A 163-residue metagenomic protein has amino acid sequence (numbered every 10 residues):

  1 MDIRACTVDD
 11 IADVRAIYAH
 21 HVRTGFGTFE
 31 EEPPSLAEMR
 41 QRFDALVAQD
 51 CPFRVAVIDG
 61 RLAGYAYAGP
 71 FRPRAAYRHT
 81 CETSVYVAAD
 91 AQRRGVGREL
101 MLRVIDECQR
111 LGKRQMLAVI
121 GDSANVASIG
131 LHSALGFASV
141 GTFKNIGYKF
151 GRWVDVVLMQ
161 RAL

Functional and structural regions predicted by a protein language model:
M1, R61-Y65, V154: Glycine-rich phosphate/pyrophosphate-binding loop shared by adenosine-nucleotide-utilizing enzymes
D2-V14: A short beta-loop-alpha structural element at the N-terminal edge of CoA-dependent acyl/N-acetyltransferase catalytic
R15, A19-F43: Conserved GNAT-fold acetyl-CoA-binding loop/helix
P33-D90, M101-L102, E107, A162-L163: Acetyl-CoA-dependent GNAT
Y67-P70, V119-I120, I129, S133 (+1 more regions): Conserved catalytic-core motifs of GNAT/GCN5-like acyltransferases
V85-D90, R94, D122-A124: Active-site acidic-Proline motif in GNAT/NAT acetyltransferases
R93-C108, G130-A134: Conserved acetyl-CoA-binding loop-helix of GNAT-fold acetyltransferases
C108-I120: Conserved GNAT acetyl-CoA-binding A-motif
